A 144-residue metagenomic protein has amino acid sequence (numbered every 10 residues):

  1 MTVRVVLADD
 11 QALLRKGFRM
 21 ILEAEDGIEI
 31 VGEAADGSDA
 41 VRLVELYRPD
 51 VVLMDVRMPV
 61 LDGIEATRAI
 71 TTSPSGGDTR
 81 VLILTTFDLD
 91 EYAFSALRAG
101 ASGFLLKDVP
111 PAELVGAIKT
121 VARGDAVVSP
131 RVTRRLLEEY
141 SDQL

Functional and structural regions predicted by a protein language model:
D9, D55, T85: Active-site residues of response regulator receiver
G27-A35, L43: Short hydrophobic/Thr-rich beta-strand motif most characteristic of the beta2 strand and flanking loop of CheY-like
D36-D39, L61-R68, D88: Acidic catalytic/metal-coordinating carboxylates
R42, I64-G77: Short amphipathic alpha-helix used as the core "switch/output" element in two-component signaling
Y47-L53: Active-site beta3 strand of CheY-like receiver
M54-D55, A66: Active-site T/S-Asp motif of two-component receiver
M58: Receiver (REC) domain active-site loop signature in two-component systems and cognate sites in sensor histidine kinases
E91-R98, S102-G103, K107-L144: Short, flexible helix-to-coil linker/hinge segments that flank and couple to helix-turn-helix
